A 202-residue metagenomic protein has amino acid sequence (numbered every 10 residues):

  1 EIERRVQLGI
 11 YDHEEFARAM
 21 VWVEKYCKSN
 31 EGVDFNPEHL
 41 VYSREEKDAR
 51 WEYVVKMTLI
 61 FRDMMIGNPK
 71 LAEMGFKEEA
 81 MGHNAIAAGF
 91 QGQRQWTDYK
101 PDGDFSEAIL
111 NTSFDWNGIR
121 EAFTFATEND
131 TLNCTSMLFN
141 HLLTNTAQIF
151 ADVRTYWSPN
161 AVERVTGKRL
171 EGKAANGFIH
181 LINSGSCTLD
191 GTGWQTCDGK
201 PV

Functional and structural regions predicted by a protein language model:
I2-E14: Terminal amphipathic helices with adjacent charged low-complexity linkers/tails
H13, V23, N30-R44, W51-V202: Anaerobic metallocofactor- and corrinoid-dependent redox/one-carbon enzyme cores, especially those from methanogenesis
R18-K25: Aromatic- and Gly/Pro-rich amphipathic surface segment
